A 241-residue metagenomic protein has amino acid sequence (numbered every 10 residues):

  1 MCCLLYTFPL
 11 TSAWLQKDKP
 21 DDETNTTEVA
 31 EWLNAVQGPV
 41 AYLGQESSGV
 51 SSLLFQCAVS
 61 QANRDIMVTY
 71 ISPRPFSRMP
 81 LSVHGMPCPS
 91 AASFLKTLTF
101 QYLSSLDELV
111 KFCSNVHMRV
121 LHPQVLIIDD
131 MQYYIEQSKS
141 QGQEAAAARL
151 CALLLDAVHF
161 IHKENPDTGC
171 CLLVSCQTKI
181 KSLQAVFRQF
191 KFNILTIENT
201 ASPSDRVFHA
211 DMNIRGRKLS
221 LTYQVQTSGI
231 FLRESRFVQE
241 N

Functional and structural regions predicted by a protein language model:
M1-N241: N-terminal regions of ATP-driven nucleic-acid and macromolecular assemblies, encompassing P-loop NTP-binding domains
